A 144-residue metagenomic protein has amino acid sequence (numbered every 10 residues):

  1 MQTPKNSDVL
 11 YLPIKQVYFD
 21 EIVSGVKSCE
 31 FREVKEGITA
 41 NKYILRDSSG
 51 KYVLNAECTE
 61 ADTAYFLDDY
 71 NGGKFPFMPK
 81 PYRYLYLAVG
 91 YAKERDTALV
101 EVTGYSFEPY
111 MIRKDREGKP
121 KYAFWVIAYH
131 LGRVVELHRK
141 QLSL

Functional and structural regions predicted by a protein language model:
T3, S7-V9, P13-L144: Structured alpha/beta reader/binder surfaces that contact nucleic acids or chromatin modification marks
